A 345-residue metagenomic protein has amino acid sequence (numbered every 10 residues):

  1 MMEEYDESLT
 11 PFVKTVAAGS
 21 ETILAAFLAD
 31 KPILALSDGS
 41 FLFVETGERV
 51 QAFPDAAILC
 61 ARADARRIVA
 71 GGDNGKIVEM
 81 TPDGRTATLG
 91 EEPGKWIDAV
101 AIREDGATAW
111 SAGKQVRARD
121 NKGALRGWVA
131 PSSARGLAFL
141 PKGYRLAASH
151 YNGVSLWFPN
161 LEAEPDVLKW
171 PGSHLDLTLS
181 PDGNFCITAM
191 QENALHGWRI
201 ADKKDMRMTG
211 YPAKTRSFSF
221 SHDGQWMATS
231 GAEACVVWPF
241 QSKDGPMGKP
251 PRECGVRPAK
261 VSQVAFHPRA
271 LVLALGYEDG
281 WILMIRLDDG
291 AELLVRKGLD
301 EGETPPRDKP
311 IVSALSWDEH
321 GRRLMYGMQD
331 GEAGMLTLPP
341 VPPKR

Functional and structural regions predicted by a protein language model:
M1-R345: WD40-repeat beta-propeller superdomains and closely related acidic/aromatic-rich repeat-like regions
